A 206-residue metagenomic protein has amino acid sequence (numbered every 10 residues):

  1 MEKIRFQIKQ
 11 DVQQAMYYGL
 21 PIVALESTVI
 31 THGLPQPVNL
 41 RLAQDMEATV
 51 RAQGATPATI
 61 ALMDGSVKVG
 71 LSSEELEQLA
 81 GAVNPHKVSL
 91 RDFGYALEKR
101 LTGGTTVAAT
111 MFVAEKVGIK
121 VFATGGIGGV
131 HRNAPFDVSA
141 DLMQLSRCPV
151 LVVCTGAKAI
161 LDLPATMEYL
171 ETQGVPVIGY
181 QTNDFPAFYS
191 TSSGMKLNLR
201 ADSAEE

Functional and structural regions predicted by a protein language model:
M1, T28-V29, S89-R100, C148-C154: Short, basic, glycine/proline-bearing loop/turn elements
M1-Q53, K116: N-terminal glycine-/serine-/threonine-rich phosphate-binding loop
E2-R5, I60, G126-L163, M167: Glycine/threonine-rich beta-strand-loop-alpha-helix active-site module that forms ligand/phosphate-binding
Q13-Y17, I22-V23, A52, F112-K116 (+4 more regions): Solvent-exposed alpha-helices and their adjacent loops that cap or buttress functional pockets in soluble metabolic
V23-L25, A58-L62, G103, V121-G126 (+3 more regions): General beta-strand structural signal in soluble alpha/beta enzymes
S27, H32-L34, L40-Y95: Glycine-rich nucleotide/cofactor/substrate-binding loop typically near the N-terminus or early in the first domain
D45, E74-I127: A generic, well-ordered mixed alpha/beta core segment in the N-terminal half of proteins
L145, P149, V153-E206: Glycine-rich anion-binding loops and their surrounding alpha/beta cores
